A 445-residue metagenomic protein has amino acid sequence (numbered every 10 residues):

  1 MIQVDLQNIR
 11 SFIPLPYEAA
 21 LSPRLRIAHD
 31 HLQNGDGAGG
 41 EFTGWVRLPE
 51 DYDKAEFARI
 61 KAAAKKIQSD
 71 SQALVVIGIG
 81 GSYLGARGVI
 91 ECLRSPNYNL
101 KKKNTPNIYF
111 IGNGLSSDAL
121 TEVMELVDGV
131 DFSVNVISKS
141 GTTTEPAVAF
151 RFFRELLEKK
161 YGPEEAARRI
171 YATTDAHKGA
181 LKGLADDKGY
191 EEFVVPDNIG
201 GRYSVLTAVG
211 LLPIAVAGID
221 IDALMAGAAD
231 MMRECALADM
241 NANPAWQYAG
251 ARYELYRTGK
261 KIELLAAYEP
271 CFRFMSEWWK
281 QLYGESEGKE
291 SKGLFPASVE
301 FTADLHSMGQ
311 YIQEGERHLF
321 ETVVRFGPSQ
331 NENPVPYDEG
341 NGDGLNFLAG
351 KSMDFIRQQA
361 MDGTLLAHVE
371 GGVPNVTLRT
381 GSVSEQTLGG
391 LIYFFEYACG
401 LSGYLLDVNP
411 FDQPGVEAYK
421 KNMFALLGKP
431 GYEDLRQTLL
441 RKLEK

Functional and structural regions predicted by a protein language model:
M1-Q68, Y337-D343, F347, L435-K445: Extended, charge-enriched "interface" segments that sit outside catalytic cores
R59-Q72, V123-D131, R252-K261, I312-R317: Glycine-rich phosphate/diphosphate-binding loops that line cofactor/substrate pockets in enzymes
K65-A238, A425: Glycine-rich phosphate-binding loops that contact phosphosugars or nucleotide phosphates
E91-R94, E125-V127, R151-F153, D186-K188 (+4 more regions): Short, solvent-exposed amphipathic alpha-helical segments in soluble enzyme and RNA/protein-processing domains
S138-T143, P213-I219, C271, P328-Q330 (+2 more regions): A generic structural motif
K159-T322, G327-Q330, G415-K445: Active-site phosphate/pyrophosphate-binding segments
A297-V383: Helicase-primase coupling helices
V376-L378, S382-K445: C-terminal helical/tail subdomains of lipid-metabolizing enzymes
